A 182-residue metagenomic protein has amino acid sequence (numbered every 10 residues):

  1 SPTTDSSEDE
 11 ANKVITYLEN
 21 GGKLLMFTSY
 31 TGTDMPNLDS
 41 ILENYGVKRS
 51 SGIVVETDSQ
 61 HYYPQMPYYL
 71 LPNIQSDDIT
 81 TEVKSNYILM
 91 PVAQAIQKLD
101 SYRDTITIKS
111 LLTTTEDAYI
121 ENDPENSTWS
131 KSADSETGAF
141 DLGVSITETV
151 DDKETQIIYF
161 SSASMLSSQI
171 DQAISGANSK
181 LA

Functional and structural regions predicted by a protein language model:
S1-A182: Acidic, S/T/G-rich, low-cysteine, solvent-exposed domains in lumenal/extracellular/periplasmic regions of secretory
